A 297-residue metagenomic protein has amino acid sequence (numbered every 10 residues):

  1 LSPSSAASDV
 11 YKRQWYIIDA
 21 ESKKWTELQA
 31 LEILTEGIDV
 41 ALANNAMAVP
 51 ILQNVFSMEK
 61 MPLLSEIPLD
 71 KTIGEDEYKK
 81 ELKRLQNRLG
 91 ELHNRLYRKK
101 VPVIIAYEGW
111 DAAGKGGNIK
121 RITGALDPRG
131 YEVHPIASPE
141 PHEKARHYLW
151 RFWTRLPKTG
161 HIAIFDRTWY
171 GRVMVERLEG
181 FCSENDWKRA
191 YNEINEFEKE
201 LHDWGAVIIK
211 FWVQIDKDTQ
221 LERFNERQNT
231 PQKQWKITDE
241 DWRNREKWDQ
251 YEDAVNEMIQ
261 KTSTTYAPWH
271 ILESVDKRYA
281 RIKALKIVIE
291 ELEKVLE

Functional and structural regions predicted by a protein language model:
L1-A7, Y11: Single conserved hydrophobic/aromatic residue that forms the stacking wall/gate of nucleotide- or nucleobase-binding
S5, W187-W204, R243-K247, A254-V255: Substrate-engagement module of ASCE P-loop NTPases
W25-L28, K115, E143-A145, G171-R177 (+3 more regions): Switch/connector loops and helix/strand junctions flanking conserved nucleotide-binding motifs in nucleotide-processing
E36-R84: Charged, amphipathic alpha-helical linker segments immediately N-terminal to NTP-binding catalytic cores
N87-Y97: Pre-Walker A adenine-sensing motif
Y107-I122: Glycine-rich phosphate-binding P-loop
Y131-I136, P141-Y191: Conserved nucleotide-sensing/catalytic segment adjacent to the nucleotide-binding pocket in NTP-handling enzymes
D166-T168, D203-R223: Conserved phosphate-donor/acceptor-positioning beta-strand/loop module used by diverse small-molecule
